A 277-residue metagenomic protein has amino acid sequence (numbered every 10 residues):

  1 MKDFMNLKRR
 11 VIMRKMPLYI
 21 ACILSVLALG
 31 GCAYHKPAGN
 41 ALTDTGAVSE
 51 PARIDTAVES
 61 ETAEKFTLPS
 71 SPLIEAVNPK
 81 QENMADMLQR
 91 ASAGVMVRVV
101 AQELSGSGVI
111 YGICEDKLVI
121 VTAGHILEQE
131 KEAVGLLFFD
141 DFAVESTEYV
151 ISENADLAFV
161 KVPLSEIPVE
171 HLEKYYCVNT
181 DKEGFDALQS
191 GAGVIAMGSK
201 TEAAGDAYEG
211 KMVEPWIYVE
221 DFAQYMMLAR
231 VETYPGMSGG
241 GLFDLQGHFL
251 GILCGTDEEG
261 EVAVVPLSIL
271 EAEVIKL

Functional and structural regions predicted by a protein language model:
G30-G31: C-terminal motif of bacterial Sec signal peptides marking the signal peptidase cleavage site
H35, D55-D86, E145-E148, I167-K174 (+3 more regions): C-terminal cap/linker of serine protease catalytic domains
Q81-A85, A91-V121, A143-E145, G239: A conserved glycine-rich beta-strand in the N-terminal activation segment of trypsin-fold
D86-L88, V109-I110, T147-I151, S165-A204: Active-site substrate-binding loop(s) of clan PA
V97-V99, E132-D140, A192-S199: Short conserved beta-strand and strand-loop elements enriched in small hydrophobics with frequent Asp/Gly
S105, Y111-L164, S268: Catalytic-histidine neighborhood of serine endopeptidases, predominantly the chymotrypsin-like S1/PA family
V109, E232-L253: Catalytic nucleophile loop of clan PA
N179-Q224, Y234-M237, G255-A263: Flexible, gly/ser-rich surface segments that form the specificity/activation loops bordering the active-site cleft
